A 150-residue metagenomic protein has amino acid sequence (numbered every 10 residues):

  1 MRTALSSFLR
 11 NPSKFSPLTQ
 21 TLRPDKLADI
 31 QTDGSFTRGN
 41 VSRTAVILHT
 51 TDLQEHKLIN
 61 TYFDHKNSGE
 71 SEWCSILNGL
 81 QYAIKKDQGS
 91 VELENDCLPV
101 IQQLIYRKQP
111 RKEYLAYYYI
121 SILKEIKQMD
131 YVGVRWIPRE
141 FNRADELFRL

Functional and structural regions predicted by a protein language model:
M1-A28, L53-T61, A116-Y117, L123-K124 (+3 more regions): Intrinsically disordered, low-complexity regions
R2-A4, L48-T51, S90-V91: Short low-complexity stretches enriched in small and charged residues
P17-E70, Q81-K85: RNase H-like nuclease fold core
S35-G39, L77-R149: RNase H catalytic domain
E72, I76: Short, conserved alpha-helix that lines the donor NDP-sugar binding/gating region of sugar-transfer enzymes
